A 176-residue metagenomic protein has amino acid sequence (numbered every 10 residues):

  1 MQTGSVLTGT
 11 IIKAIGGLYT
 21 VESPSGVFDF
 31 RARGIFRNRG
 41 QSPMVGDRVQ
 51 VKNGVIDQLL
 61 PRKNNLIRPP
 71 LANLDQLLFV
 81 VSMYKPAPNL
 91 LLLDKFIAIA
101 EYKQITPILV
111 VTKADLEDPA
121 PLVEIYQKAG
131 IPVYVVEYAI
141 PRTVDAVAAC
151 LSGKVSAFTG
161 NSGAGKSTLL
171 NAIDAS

Functional and structural regions predicted by a protein language model:
M1-P88: N-terminal accessory targeting/assembly segments
P69-A72, E101-Y102, C150: Conserved catalytic network of the ASCE P-loop NTPase/AAA+ motor domain
D75-V81, E101-A114, G130-V136: Conserved beta-strand/loop subsegment of P-loop NTPase cores
P86, K166-S167: Short glycine-rich, flexible loops that bind phosphorylated cofactors or substrates
P88-L92, D118: Short secondary-structure boundary/capping elements
L91-E101: Histidine-anchored nucleotide/phosphate-binding helix
K113-A164: Canonical P-loop GTPase G-domain recognition
T168-S176: A conserved segment at the C-terminal end of the G1
